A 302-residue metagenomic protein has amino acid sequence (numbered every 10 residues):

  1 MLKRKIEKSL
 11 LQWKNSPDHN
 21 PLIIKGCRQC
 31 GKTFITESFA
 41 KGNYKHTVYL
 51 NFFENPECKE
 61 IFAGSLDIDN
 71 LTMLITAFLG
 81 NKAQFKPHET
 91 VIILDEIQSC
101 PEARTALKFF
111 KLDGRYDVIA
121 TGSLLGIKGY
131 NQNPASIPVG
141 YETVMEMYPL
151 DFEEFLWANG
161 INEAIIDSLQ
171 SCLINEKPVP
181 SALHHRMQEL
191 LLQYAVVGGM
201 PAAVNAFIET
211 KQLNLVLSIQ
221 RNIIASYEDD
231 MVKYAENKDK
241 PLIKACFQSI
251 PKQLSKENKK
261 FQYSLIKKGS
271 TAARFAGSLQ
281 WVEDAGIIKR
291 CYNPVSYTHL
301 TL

Functional and structural regions predicted by a protein language model:
K3-N15: Pre-Walker A adenine-sensing motif
I24: Hydrophobic anchor at the beta1->P-loop junction of P-loop NTPases
K32: Conserved lysine of the Walker
I35: Hydrophobic positions on the alpha1 helix immediately C-terminal to the Walker A/P-loop
E57-Q84: Short glycine-rich substrate-engagement loop in P-loop NTPases that contacts/grips substrate
D117-S123: Structural recognition of the conserved hydrophobic beta-strand(s) that form the central parallel beta-sheet of P-loop
I127-E142: Short regulatory helix/loop adjacent to the ATP-binding pocket of P-loop NTPases
E209-L300: Accessory nucleic acid-recognition modules appended to NTPase machines
